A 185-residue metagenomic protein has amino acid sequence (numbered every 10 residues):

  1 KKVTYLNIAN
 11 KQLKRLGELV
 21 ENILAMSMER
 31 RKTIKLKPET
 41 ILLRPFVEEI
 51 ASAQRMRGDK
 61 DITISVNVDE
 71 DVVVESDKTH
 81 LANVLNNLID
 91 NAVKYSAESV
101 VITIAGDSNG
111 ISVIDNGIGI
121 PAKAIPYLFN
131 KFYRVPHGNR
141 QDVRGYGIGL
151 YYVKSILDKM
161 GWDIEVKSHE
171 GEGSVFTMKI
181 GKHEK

Functional and structural regions predicted by a protein language model:
K11-L16: Short alpha-helical segment of the dimerization/phosphotransfer core of two-component systems
R31-L36, V73-S76: Conserved micro-motifs of the catalytic ATP-binding
R57-S65: Short conserved segments within the C-terminal catalytic ATPase subdomain
A92-V93: Short helix-loop "hinge" at the ATP-lid/N-box region of the Bergerat-fold HATPase_c
S99-N109: Short beta-strand/loop element within the Bergerat-fold HATPase_c
I120-F132: Short conserved segment of the HATPase_c
